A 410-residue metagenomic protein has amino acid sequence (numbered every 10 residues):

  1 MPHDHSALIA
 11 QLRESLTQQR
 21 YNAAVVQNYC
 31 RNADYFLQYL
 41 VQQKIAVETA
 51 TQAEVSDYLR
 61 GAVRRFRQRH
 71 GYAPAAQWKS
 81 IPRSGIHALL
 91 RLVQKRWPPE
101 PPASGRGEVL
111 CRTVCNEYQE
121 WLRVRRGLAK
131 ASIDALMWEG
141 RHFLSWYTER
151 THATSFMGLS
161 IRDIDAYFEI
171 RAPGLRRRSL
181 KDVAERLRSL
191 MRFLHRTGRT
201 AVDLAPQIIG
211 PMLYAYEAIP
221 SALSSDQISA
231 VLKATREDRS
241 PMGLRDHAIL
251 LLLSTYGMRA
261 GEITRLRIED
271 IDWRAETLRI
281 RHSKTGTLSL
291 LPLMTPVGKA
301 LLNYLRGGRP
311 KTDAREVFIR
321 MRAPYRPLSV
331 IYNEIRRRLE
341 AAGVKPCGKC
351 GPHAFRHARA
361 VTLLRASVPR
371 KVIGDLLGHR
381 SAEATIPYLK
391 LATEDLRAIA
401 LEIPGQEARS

Functional and structural regions predicted by a protein language model:
M1-S410: Conserved catalytic core of the tyrosine transesterase superfamily
